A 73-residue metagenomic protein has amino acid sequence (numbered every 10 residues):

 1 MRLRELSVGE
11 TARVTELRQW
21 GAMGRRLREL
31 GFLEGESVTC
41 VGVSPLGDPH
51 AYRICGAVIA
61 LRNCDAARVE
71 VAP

Functional and structural regions predicted by a protein language model:
M1-P73: Compact, glycine-rich, soluble single-domain proteins
